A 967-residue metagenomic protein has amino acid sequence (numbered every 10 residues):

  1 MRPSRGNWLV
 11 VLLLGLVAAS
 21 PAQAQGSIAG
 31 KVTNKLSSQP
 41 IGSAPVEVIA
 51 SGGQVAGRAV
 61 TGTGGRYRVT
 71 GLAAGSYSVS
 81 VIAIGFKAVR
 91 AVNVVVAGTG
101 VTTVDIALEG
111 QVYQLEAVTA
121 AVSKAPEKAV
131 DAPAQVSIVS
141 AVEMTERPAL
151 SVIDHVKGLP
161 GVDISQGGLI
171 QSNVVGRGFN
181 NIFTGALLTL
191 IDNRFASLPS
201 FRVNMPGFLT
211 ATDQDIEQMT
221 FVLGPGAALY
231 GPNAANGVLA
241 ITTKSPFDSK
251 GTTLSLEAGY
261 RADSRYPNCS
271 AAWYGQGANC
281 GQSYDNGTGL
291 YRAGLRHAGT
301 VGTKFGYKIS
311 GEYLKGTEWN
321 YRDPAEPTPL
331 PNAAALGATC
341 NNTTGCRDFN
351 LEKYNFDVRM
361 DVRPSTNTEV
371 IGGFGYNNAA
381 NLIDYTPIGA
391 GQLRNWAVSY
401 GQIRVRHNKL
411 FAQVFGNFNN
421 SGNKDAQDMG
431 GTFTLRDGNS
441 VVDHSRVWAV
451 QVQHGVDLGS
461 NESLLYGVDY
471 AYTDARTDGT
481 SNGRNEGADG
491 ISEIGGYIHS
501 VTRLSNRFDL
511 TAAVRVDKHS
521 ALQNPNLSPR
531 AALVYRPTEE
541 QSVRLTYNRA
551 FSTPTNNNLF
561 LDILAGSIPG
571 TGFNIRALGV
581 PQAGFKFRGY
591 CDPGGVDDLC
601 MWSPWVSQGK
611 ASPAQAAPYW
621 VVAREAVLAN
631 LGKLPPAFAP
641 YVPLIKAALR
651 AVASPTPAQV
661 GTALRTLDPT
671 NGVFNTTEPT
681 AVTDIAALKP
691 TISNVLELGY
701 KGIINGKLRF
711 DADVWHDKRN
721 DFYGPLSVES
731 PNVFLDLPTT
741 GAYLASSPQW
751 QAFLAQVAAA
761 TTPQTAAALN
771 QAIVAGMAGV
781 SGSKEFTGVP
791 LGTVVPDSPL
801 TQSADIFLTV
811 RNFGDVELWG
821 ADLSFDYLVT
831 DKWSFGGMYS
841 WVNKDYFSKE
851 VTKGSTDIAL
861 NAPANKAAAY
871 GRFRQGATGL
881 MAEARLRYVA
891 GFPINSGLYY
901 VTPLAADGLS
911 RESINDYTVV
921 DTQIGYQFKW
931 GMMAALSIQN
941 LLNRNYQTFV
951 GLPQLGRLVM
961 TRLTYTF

Functional and structural regions predicted by a protein language model:
V10, H297-F305, S310-E312, G316 (+3 more regions): Conserved C-terminal beta-signal and adjacent last beta-strands/turns of outer-membrane beta-barrel proteins
T33-Q39, A44-S51, I82-K87, A97-T145: Short, acidic, small-residue-rich periplasmic hinge/interaction motif at the N-terminus of Gram-negative outer-membrane
S51-R66: Short, acidic Ser/Thr/Gly-rich low-complexity loop/linker segments typical of extracellular and cell-surface proteins
T70, R194-P225, A271-A272: Short acidic/polar hinge/loop motifs at secondary-structure boundaries that mediate gating or recognition
V104-D105, V152-H155, S172-G178, L187-D192 (+5 more regions): N-terminal periplasmic accessory domains that precede and gate Gram-negative outer-membrane beta-barrel machines
K128, V136, I153-L198, E217: Extracytoplasmic beta-strand/coil segments of soluble accessory domains associated with Gram-negative outer-membrane
D248, S255-R394, D721: Periplasmic-side early beta-strands and strand-to-turn transitions of outer-membrane beta-barrels
R503-R507, I703, K707-R709, D713-R719 (+2 more regions): Gram-negative outer-membrane beta-barrel transporters
